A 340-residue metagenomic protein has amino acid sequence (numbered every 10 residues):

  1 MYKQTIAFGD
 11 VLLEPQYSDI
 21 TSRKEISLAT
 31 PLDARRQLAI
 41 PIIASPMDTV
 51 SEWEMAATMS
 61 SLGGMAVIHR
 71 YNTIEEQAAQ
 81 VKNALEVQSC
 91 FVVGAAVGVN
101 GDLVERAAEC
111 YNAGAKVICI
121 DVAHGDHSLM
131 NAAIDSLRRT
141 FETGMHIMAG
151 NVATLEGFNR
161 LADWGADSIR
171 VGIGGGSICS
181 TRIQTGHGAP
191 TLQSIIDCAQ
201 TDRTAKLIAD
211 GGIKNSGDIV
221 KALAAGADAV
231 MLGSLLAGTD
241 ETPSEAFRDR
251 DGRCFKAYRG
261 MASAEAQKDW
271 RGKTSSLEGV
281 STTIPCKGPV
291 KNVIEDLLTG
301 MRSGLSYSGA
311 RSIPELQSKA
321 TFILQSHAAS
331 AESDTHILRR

Functional and structural regions predicted by a protein language model:
M1-K206, S234-T239: Active-site entrance/lid segments in N-terminal catalytic domains of soluble metabolic enzymes
M1-Y17, T21-K24, A96, W164-D167 (+1 more regions): Alpha/beta catalytic cores of nucleotide-metabolism and tRNA/nucleoside-modifying enzymes
